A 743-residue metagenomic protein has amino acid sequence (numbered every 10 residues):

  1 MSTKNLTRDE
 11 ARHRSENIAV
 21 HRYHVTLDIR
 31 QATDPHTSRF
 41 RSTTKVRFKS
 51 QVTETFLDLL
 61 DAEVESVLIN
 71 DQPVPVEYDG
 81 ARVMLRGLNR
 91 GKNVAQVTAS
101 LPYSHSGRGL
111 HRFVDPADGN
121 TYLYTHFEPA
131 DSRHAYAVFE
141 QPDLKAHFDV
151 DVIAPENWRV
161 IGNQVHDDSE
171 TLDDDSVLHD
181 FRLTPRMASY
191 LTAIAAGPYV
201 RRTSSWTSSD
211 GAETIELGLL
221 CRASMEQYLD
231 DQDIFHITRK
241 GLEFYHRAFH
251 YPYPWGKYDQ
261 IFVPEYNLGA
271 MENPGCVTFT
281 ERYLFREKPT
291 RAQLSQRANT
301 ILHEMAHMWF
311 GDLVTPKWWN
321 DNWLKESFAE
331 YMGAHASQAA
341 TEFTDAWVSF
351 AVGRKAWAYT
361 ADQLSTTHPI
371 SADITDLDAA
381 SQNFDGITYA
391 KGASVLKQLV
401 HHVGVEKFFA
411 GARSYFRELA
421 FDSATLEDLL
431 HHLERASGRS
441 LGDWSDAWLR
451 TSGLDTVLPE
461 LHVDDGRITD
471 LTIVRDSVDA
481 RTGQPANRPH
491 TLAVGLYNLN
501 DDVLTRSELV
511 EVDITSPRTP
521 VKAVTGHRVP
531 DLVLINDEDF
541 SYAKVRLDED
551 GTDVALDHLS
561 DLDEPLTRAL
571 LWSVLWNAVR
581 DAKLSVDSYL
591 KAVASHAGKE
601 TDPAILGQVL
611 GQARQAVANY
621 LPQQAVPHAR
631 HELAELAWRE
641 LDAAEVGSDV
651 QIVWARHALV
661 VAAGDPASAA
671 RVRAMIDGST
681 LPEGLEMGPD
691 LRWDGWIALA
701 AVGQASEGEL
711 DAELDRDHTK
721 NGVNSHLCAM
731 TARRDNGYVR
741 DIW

Functional and structural regions predicted by a protein language model:
M1-G256, Y359-T360, F384-I387, H401-E406 (+16 more regions): Acidic/His-enriched low-complexity segments
T3, D151-A154, R159, V177 (+6 more regions): Non-catalytic accessory/interaction domains
H24-T33, T315, E707-E713: General secondary-structure propensity
T44, F181, G218-G483, Q608 (+4 more regions): Hydrophobic alpha-helical and helix-loop surface patches within well-folded domains that function as non-catalytic
L59, I301, M730: Small/polar loops that bind or transfer phosphate-bearing groups
H105-G107, S189-P198, H236, Y253-G256 (+12 more regions): Short, mixed-charge, low-aromatic patches
